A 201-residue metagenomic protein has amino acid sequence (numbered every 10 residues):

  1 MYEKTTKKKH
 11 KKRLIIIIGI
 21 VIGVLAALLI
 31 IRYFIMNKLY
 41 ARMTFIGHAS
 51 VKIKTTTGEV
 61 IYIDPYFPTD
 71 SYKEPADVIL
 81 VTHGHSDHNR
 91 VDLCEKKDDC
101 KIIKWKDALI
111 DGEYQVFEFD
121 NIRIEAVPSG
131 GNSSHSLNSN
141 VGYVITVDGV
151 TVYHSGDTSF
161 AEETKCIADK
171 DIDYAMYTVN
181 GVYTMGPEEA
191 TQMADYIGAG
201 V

Functional and structural regions predicted by a protein language model:
M1-R13: N-terminal Lys/Arg-rich, disordered targeting/topogenic segments
I17-I30: Hydrophobic membrane-insertion alpha-helices, especially the h-region of bacterial N-terminal signal peptides
R32-E74, V78, W105-K170, M185: Core dinuclear metal-dependent hydrolase active-site scaffold
P68, S86, V182: Glycine-/small-residue-rich active-site loops that bind phosphorylated ligands and cofactors
P75-D77, D99-C100, I172, A199: Short, well-ordered alpha-helix to beta-strand connector turns
A76-D87: Metallo-beta-lactamase
R90-D99: Metal-dependent catalytic neighborhoods of phosphoester/phosphodiester hydrolases
A161-V201: Cap/insert and terminal regions of metallo-dependent hydrolase folds
